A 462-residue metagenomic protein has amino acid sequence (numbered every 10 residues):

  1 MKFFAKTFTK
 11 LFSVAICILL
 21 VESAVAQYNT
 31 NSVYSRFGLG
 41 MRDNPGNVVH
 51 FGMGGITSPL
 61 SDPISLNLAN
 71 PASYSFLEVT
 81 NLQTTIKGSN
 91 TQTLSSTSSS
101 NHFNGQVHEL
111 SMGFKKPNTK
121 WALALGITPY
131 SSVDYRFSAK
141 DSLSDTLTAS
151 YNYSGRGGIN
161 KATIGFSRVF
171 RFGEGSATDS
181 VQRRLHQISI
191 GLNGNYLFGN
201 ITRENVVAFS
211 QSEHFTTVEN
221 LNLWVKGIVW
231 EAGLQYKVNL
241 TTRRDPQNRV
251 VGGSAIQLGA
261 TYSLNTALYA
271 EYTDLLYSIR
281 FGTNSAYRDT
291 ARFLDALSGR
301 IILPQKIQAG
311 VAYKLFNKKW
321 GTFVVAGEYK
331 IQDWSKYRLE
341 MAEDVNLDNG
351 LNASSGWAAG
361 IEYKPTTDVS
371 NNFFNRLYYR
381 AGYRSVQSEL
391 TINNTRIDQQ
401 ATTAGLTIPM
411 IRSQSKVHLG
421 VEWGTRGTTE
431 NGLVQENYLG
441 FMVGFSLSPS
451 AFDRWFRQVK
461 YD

Functional and structural regions predicted by a protein language model:
M1-N31, L125, D462: Bacterial Sec-dependent N-terminal signal peptides
Q27-D462: Subset of outer-membrane beta-barrel
